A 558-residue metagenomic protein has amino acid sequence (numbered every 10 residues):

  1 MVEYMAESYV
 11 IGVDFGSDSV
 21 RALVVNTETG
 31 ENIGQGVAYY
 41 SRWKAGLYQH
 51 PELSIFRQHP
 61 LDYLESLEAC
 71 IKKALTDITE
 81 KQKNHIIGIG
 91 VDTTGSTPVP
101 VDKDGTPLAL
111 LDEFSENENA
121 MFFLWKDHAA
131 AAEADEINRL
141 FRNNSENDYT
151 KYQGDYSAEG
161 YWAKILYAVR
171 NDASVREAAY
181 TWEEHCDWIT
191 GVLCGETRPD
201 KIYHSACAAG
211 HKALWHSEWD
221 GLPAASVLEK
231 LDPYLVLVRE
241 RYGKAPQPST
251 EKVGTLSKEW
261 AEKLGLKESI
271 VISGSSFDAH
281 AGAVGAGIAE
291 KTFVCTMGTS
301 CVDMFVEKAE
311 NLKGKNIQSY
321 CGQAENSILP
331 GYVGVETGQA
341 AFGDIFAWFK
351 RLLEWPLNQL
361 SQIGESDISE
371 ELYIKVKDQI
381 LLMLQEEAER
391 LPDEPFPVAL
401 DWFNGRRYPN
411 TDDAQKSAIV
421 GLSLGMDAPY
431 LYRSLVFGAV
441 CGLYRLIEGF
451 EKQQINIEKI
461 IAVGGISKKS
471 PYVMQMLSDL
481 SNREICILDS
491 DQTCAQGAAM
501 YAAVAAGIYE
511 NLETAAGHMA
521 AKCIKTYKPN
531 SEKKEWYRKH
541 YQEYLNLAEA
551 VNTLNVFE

Functional and structural regions predicted by a protein language model:
M1-L110, L237, E262, L266 (+6 more regions): N-terminal glycine/serine-rich phosphate-binding loop of ATP-dependent small-molecule kinases, especially carbohydrate
F15-S17, S145-S276, L360, L400-N404 (+2 more regions): Gly/Ser/Thr-rich active-site cleft segment
E80-G160: Active-site phosphate-binding/coordination module
D135, F277, A281-G285, A347-K350 (+6 more regions): Glycine-rich phosphate-binding/hydrolytic loop that grips phosphoryl groups
Y149, V169-D172, G191, G195-R198 (+4 more regions): A short helix-loop
E159, T337, I345-A347, L352-D367 (+2 more regions): Acidic, glycine/GT-rich loop-and beta-edge segments that sit at the periphery of enzyme/chaperone cores
G160, L214-P330, L357-Q379, K468-Y472 (+1 more regions): ATP-dependent carbohydrate kinase catalytic cores
E389-D489: Activation-segment/catalytic-loop signature of the eukaryotic protein kinase fold
